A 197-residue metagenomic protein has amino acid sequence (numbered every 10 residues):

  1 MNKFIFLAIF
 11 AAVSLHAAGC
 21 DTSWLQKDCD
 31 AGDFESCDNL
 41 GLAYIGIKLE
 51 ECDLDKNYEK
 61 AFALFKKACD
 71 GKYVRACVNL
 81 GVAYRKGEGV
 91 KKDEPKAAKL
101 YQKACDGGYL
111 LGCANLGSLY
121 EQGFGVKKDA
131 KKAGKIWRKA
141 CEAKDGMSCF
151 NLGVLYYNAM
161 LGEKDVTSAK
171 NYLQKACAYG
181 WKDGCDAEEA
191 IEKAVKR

Functional and structural regions predicted by a protein language model:
F4-V13: Sec-dependent N-terminal signal peptides
D28, K67-A68, K103-A104, K139-A140 (+1 more regions): Canonical positions in the second alpha-helix
A31-D33, G46-C52, G71-Y73, K86-E88 (+6 more regions): Short helix-capping/linker turns of helical repeat alpha-solenoids
N39-L49, C77-K86, C113-Q122, I136 (+2 more regions): Hydrophobic face of amphipathic alpha-helices that form TPR/SEL1-like repeat modules and related alpha-solenoid
Q174-R197: Terminal, low-structured helical/coil segments at or just beyond the last alpha-helical repeat
